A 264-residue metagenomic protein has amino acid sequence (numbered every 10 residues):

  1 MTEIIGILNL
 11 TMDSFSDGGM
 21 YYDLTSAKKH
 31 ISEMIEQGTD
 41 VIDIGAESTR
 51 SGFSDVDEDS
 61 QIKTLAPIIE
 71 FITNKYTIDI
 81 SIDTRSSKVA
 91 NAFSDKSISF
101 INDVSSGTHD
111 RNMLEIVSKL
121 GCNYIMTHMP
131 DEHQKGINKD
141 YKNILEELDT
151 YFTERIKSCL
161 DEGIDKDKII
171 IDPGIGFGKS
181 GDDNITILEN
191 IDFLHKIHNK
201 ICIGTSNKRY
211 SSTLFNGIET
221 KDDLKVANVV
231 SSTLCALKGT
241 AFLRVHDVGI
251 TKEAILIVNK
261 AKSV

Functional and structural regions predicted by a protein language model:
E3-I7, D40-D43, D79-S81, S99-F100 (+4 more regions): Structural preference for beta-strand elements that scaffold enzyme active sites
I5-S32, E36, D40: N-terminal binding-site loop/beta-alpha segment at the start of enzyme catalytic domains that lines or forms
L8, F71-T84: Catalytic PLP-binding core of fold-type I/II PLP enzymes
L8, M34, G38, I42 (+6 more regions): Conserved, mostly hydrophobic/aromatic
M12-G18, Q37-E47, I169, P173-N184: Glycine/serine-rich anion-binding loops at beta->alpha junctions that coordinate negatively charged ligand groups
S16-T25, K29-H30, T49-F71, S87 (+3 more regions): Active-site-adjacent loop and "lid" segments of alpha/beta metabolic enzymes
I35-E36, R155-K168: Phosphate/pyrophosphate-binding loops at sites that engage ATP/ADP/AMP, CoA/4′-phosphopantetheine, polyphosphate
